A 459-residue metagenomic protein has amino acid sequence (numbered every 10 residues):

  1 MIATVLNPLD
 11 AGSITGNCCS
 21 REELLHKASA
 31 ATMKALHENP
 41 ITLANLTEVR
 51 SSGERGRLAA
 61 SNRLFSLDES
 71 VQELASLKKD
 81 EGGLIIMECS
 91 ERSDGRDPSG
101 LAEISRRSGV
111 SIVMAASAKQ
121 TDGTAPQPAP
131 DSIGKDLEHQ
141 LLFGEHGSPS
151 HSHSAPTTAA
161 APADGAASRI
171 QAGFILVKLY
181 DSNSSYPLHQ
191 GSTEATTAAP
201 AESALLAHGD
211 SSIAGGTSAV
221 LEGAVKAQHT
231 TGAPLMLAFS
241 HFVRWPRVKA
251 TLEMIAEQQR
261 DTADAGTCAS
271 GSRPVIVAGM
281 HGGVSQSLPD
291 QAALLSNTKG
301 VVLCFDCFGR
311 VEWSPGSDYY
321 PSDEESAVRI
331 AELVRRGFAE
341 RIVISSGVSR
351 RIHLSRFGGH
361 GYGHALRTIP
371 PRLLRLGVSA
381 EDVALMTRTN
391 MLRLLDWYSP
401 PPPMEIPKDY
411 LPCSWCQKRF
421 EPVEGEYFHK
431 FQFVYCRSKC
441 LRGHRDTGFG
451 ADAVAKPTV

Functional and structural regions predicted by a protein language model:
M1-L9, H364-K408: Mid-to-C-terminal alpha-helical segments outside catalytic/metal-binding sites
A11, T15-L25, T32-V110, I133-S150 (+2 more regions): Alpha-helical scaffold segments that flank or form the walls of functional sites
C18-L64, A116-G134, R169-Y180, Y186-G191 (+4 more regions): Active-site gating loops and adjacent loop-to-helix segments of metal-dependent hydrolytic enzymes
E103-R106, S111-M236, V302, G309: Active-site gating/metal-coordination segments in enzymes
M236-F239, F305-F308, F338-G359, V383: Short acidic/histidine-rich active-site segments
C413-C416, F428: Short cysteine-rich clusters marking metal-coordination/redox-active sites
F420, C440, H444: Cys/His-rich microdomains that often coordinate metals
E424-V434: Short linker/helix segments within small regulatory modules
